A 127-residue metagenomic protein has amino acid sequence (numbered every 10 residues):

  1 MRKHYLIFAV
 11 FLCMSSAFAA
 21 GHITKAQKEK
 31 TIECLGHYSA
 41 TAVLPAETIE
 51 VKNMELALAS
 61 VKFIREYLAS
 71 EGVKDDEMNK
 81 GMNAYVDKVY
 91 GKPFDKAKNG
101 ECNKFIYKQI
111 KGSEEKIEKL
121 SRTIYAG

Functional and structural regions predicted by a protein language model:
H4-M14: Sec-dependent N-terminal signal peptides
A17-G21: Boundary at the C-terminal end of the N-terminal hydrophobic targeting segment
I23-V73: Short N-proximal segments of mature Sec-exported proteins
N53-G127: Compact alpha-helical subdomains of small soluble proteins
